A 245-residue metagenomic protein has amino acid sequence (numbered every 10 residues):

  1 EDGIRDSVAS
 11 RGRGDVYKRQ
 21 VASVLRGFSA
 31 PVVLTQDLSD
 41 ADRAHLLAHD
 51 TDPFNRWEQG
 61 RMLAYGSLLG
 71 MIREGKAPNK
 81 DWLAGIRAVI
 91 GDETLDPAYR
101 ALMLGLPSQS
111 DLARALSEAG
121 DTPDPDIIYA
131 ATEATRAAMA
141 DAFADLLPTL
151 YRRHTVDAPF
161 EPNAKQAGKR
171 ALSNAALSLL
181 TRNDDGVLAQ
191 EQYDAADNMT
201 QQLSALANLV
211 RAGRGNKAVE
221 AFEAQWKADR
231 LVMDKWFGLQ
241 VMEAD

Functional and structural regions predicted by a protein language model:
D2-Y17: Short, small-residue-biased leader/transition segments that mark boundaries at the very start of proteins
K18-D245: Long, ordered, helix-rich scaffold segments
